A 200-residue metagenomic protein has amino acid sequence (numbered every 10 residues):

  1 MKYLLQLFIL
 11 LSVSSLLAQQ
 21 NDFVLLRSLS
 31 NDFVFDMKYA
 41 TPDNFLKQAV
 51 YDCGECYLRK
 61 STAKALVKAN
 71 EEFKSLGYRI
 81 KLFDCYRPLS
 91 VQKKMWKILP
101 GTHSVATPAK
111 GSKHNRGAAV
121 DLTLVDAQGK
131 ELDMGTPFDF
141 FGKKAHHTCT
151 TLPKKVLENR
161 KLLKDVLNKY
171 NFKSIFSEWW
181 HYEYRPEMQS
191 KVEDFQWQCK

Functional and structural regions predicted by a protein language model:
M1-N21: Bacterial Sec-dependent N-terminal signal peptides
L17-C85, K97-S177, E183-K200: Extracytoplasmic cell-surface/polysaccharide-interacting catalytic and binding patches
P88: Segments that shape or occlude catalytic/ligand-binding pockets
V91: Short, well-ordered surface patches within globular domains
